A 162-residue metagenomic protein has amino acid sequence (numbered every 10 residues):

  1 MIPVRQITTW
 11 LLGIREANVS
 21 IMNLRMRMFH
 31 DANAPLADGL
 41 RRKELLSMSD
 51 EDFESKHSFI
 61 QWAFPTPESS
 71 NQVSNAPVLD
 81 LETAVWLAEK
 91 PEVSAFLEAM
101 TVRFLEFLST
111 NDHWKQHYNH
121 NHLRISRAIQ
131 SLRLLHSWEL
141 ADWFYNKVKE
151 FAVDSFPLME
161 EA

Functional and structural regions predicted by a protein language model:
I2-D112, L132, H136-E139, K147 (+1 more regions): N-terminal leader regions that mediate targeting or early regulatory function
Q116-A162: Intrinsically disordered, low-complexity, Lys/Arg-biased terminal tails
